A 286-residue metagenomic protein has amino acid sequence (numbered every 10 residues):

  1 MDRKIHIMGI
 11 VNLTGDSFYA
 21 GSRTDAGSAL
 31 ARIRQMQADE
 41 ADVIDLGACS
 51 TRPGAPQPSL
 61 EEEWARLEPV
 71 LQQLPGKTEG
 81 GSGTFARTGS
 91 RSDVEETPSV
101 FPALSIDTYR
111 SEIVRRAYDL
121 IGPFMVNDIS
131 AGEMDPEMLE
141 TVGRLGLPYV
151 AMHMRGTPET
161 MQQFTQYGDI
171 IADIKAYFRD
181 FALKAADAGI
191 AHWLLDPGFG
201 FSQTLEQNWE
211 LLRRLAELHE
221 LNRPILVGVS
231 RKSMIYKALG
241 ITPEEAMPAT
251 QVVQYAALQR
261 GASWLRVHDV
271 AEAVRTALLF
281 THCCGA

Functional and structural regions predicted by a protein language model:
M1-F18, A286: N-terminal amphipathic alpha-helix/helix-capping segment at the start of soluble metabolic enzymes
S17-Q35, T51-P75, F101-A103, Y109-S111 (+3 more regions): Active-site-adjacent loop and "lid" segments of alpha/beta metabolic enzymes
R32-G47: Catalytic domains of carbohydrate-active enzymes, especially glycoside hydrolases
G76-F101: Intrinsically disordered, low-complexity terminal tails and inter-domain linkers enriched for S/T/G/P/D/E
S111-D119: Catalytic cores of alpha/beta
